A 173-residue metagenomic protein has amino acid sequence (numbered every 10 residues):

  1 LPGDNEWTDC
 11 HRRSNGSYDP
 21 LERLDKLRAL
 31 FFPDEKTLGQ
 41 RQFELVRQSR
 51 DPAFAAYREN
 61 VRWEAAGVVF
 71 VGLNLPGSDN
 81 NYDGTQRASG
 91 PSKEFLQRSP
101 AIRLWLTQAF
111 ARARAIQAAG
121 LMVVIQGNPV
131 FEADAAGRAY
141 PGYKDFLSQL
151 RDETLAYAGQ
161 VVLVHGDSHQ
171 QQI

Functional and structural regions predicted by a protein language model:
L1-A101, Q170: Extended active-site neighborhood of metal-dependent phosphoesterases/phosphodiesterases
V71, R87-I173: His/acidic metal-ligating clusters that form di-metal
